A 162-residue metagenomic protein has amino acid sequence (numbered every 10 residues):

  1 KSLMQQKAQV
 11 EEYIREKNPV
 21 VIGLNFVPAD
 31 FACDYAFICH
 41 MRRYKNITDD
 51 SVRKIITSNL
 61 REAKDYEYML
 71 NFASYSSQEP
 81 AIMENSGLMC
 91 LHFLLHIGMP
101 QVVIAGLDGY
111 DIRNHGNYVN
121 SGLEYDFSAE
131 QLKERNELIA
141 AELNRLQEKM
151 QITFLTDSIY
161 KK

Functional and structural regions predicted by a protein language model:
K1-K162: Metal-ion/cofactor- or nucleotide/acyl-coenzyme-handling active-site neighborhoods
